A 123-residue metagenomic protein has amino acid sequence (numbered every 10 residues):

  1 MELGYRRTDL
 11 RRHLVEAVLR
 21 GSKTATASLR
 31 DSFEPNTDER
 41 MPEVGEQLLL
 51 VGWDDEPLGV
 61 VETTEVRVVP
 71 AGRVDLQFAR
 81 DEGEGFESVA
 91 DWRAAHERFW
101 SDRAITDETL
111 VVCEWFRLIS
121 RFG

Functional and structural regions predicted by a protein language model:
M1-V60, V66-G123: Mixed-charge, low-complexity intrinsically disordered regions
